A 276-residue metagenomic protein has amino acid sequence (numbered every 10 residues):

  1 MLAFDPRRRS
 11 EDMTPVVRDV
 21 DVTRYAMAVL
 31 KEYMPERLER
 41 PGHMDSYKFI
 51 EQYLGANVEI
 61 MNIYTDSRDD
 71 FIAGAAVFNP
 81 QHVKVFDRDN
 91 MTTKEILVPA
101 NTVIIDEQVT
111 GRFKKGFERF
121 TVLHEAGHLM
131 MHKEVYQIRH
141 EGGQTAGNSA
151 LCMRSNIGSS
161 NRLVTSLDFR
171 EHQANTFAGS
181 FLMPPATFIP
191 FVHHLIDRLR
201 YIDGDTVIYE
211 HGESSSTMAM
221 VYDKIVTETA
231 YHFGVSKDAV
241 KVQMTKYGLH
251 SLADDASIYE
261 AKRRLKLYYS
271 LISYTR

Functional and structural regions predicted by a protein language model:
M1-R276: Active-site hotspot residues in diverse enzymes, especially metal/ion-binding acidic/histidine motifs
